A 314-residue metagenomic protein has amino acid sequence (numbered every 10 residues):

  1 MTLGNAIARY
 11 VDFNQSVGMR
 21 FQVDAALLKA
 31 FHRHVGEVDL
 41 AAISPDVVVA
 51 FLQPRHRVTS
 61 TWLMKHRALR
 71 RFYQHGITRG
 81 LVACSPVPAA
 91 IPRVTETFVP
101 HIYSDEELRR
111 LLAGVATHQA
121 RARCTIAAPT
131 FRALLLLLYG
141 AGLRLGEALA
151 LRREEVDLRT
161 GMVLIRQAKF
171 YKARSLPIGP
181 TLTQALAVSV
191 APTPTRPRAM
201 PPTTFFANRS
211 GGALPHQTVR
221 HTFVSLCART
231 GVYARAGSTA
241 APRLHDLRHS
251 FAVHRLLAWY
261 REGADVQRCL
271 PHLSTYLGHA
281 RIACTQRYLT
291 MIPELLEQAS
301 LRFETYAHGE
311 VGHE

Functional and structural regions predicted by a protein language model:
M1-E314: Conserved catalytic core of the tyrosine transesterase superfamily
